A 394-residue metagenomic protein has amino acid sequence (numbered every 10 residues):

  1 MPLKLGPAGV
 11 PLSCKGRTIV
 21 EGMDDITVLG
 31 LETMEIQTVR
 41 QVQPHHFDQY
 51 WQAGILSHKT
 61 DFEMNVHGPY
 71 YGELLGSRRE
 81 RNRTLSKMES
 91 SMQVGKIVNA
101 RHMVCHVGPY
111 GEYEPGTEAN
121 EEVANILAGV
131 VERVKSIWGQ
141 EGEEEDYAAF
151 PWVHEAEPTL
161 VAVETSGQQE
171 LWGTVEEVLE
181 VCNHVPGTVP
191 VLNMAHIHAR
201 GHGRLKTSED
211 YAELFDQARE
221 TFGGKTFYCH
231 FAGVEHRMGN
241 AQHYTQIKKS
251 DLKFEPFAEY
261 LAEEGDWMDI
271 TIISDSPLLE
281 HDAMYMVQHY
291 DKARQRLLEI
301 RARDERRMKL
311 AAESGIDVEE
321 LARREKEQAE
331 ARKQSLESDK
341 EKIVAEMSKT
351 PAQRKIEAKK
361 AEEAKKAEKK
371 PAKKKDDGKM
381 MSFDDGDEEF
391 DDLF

Functional and structural regions predicted by a protein language model:
M1-Q93, V189, E299-F394: N-terminal pre-domain/capping segments
L3-G9, M34-I36, M64-G68, M103-C105 (+4 more regions): Hydrophobic faces of well-ordered beta-strands that scaffold small-molecule active sites in alpha/beta enzyme cores
A8-L12, Q37-Q41, P69-Y71, G108-Y110 (+4 more regions): Active-site beta-loop-alpha junctions enriched in small/polar residues
M23-D24, H45-T60, E89-K96, T174-P186 (+1 more regions): Short amphipathic alpha-helices and their capping/turn segments at secondary-structure boundaries
K59, L74-L192: Active-site acidic/histidine proton-transfer and metal-coordination neighborhood in alpha/beta enzyme cores
E114-T117, W172-V175, H198-D269: Gly/Pro-rich active-site loop or hairpin
E280-E299: C-terminal helical cap(s) of enzyme catalytic domains, especially alpha/beta-barrels
